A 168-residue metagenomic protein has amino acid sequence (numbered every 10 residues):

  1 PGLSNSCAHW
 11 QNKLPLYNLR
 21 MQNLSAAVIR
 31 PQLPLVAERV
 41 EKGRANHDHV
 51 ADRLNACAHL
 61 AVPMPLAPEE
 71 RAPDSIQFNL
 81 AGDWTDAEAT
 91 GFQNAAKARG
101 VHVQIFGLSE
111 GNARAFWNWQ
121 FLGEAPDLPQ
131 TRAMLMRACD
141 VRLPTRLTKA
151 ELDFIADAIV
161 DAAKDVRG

Functional and structural regions predicted by a protein language model:
P1-S6, G91-C139, R167: Conserved PLP cofactor-binding pocket of PLP-dependent enzymes
P1-S75: Active-site region of PLP-dependent enzymes
V36-R39, G43, T85, D127-Q130: Residue-level preference for long, well-ordered alpha-helices that form the structural scaffold of enzyme catalytic
H49-A56, A95, R99, A162: Alpha-helical structural signal in soluble globular domains
Q77-A81: Short hydrophobic/aromatic beta-strand micro-patches that form the beta-sheet surface supporting nucleotide- or nucleic
D83-G91, L147-D153: Short, conserved charged micro-motifs
A158-V166: C-terminal alpha-helix
